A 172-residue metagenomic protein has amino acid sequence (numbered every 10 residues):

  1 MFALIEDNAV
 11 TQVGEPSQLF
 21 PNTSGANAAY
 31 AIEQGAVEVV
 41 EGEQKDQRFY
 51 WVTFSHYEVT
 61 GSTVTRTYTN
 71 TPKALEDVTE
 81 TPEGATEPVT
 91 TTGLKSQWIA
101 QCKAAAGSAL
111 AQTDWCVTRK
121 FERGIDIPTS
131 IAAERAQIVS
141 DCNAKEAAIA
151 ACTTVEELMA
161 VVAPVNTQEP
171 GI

Functional and structural regions predicted by a protein language model:
M1-A111, N143-I172: Interaction-interface detector
W98-S130: Amphipathic alpha-helical oligomerization segments
C102, I131-C142: Short amphipathic alpha-helical coiled-coil/interface segments
T118-F121, V139, E146: Alpha-helical coiled-coil oligomerization motifs
I125-A136, E156-V161: Short, charged, amphipathic alpha-helical segments
